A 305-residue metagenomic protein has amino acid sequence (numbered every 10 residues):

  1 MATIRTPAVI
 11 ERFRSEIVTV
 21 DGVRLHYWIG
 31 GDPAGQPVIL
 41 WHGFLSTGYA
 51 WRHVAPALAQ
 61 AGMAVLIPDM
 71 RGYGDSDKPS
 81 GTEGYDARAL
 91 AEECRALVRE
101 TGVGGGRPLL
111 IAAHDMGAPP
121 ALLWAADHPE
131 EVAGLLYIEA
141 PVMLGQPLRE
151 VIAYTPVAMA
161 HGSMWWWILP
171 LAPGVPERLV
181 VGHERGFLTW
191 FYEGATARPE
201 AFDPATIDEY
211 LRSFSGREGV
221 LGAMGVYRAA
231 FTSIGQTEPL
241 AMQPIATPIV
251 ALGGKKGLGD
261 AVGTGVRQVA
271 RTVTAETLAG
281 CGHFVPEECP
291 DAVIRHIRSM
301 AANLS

Functional and structural regions predicted by a protein language model:
A2-E16, V23-L25, P37, Y49 (+5 more regions): Flexible "cap/lid" subdomain of the alpha/beta-hydrolase fold that forms the substrate-access gate
V20, D32, E287: Conserved strand-loop elements at the edges of beta-sheets that form or border functional pockets
D21, W28-G30, G282: Surface-exposed loop and edge beta-strand positions of immunoglobulin-like domains
W28-D77: Conserved HGGG/HGGXW glycine-rich cap/lid loop of the alpha/beta-hydrolase fold
H53-V54, T264-G265, A292: A short acidic, amphipathic alpha-helical/loop segment
V54, W124, H296-M300: Hydrophobic residues on the short alpha-helix immediately C-terminal to a glycine-rich phosphate/catalytic loop
C281-P290, I294: Catalytic histidine-centered segment of alpha/beta-hydrolase-like enzymes
